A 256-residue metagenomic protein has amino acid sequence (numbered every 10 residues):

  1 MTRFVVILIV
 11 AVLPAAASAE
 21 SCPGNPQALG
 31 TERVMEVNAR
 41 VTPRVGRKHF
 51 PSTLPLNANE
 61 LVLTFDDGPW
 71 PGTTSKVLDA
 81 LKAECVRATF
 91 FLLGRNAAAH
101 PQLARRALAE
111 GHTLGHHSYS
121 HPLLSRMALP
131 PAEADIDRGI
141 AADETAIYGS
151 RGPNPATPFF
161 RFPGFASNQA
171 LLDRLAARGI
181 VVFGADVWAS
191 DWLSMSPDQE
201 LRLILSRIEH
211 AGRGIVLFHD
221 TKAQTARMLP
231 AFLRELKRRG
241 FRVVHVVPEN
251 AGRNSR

Functional and structural regions predicted by a protein language model:
T2-R3, A16-T64, P69-A83, R105 (+3 more regions): N-terminal pre-catalytic segment of deacetylase/amide-hydrolase enzymes
F4-L13: Sec-dependent N-terminal signal peptides
L54, V77-E84, A97-G115, L175-R178 (+1 more regions): Acidic (Asp/Glu)-rich catalytic clusters
L61-T64, A88-L92, T113-S118, P158-F162 (+3 more regions): Structural recognition of the beta-strand scaffold that forms the well-ordered cores of secreted hydrolase catalytic
G68-W70, G94-A97, G164-S167, K222-A223: Short beta->alpha connector loops
T73, P122-R151, G164-G212, T225-M228: Alpha-helical scaffold elements lining the catalytic groove of polysaccharide deacetylases
L92-N96, S120-H121, D186-W192, P248-E249: Short, acidic/turn-prone active-site loops that include or flank metal/cofactor- and phosphate-binding residues
E209-V247: Catalytic grooves of carbohydrate-active enzymes
